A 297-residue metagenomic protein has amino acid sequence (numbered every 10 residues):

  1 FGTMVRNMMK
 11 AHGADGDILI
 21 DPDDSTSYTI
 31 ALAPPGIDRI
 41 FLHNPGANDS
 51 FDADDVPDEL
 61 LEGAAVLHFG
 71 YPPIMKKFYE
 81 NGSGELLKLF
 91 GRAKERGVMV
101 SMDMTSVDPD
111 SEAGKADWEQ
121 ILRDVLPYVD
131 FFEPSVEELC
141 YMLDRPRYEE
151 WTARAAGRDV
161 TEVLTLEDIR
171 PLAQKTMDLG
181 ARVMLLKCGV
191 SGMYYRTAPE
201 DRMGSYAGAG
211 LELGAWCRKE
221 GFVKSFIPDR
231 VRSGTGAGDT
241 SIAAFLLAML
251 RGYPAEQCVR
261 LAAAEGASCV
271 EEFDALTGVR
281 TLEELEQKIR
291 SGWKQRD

Functional and structural regions predicted by a protein language model:
T3, D239, A243, A264: Residues forming the Rossmann-fold NAD(P)(H) cofactor-binding site
T3-D24, A31-I227, L276, R280-D297: Ribokinase/PfkB-type carbohydrate-kinase core domain
K10, M249, E271: Short polybasic/polar patches that bind polyanions
C140-L143, V231-A255, V259: Short, small-residue alpha-helix embedded
L179, E265-S268: A short structural micro-motif
Q257-L261, T277-R280: Alpha-helix N-cap and coil->helix boundary residues
S268-T277: Short arginine-rich
